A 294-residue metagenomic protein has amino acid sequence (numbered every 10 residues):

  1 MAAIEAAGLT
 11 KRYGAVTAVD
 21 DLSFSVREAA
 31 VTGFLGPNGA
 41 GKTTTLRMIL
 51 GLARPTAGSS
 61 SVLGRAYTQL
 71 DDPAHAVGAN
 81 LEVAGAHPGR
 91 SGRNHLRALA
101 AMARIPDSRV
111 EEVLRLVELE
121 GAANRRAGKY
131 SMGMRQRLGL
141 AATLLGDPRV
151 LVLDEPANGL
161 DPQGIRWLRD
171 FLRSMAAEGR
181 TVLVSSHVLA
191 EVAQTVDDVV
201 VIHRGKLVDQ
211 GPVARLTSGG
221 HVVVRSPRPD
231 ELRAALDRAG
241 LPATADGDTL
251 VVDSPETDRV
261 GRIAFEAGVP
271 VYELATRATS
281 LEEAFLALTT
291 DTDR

Functional and structural regions predicted by a protein language model:
A2-A6, K11-H203: ABC transporter nucleotide-binding domains
Y67-T68, A74, L99-P106, R215-T217 (+3 more regions): Alpha-helix C-terminal capping segments
L70, A122, L216, A284 (+1 more regions): Residues that scaffold the ATP/ADP-binding catalytic core of kinase and kinase-like folds
A103, V199, G240, T292-D293: Conserved NTP-handling cores and scaffolds of large molecular machines
R125, D293-R294: Short, intrinsically disordered, low-complexity terminal/loop segments
L168-V251: ABC transporter nucleotide-binding domain
H221-L288, R294: Short, charged/small-residue-rich alpha-helical element at the C-terminal edge of ABC transporter nucleotide-binding
